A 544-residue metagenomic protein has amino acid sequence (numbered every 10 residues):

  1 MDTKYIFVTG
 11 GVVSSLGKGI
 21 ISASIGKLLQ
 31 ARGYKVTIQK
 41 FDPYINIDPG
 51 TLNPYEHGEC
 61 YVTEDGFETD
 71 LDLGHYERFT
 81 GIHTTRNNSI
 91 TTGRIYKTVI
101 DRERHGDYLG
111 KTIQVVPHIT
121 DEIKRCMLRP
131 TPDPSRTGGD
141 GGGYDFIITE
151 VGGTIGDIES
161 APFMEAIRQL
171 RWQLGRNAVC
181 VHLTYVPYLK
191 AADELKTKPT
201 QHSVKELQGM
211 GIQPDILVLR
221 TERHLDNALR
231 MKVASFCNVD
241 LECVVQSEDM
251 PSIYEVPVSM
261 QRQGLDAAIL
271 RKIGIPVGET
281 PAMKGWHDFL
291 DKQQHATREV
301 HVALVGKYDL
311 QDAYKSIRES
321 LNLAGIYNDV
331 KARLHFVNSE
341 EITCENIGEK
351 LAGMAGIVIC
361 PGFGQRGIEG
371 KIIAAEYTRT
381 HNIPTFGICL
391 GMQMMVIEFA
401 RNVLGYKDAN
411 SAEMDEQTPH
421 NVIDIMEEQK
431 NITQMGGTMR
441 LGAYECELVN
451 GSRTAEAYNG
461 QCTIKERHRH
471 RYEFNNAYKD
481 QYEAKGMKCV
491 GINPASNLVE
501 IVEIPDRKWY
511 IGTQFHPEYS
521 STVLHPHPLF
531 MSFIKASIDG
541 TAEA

Functional and structural regions predicted by a protein language model:
M1-A332, E340-G356, F363-G364, G370-Y377 (+3 more regions): Flexible phosphate-sensing "switch/lid" loops adjacent to ATP/NTP-binding sites across phosphate-transfer
G10, K40, T221, E248 (+12 more regions): Active-site proximal loops enriched in glycine and acidic residues that flank catalytic Cys/His/Asp and coordinate
L16-G19, A23-K27, A31, K350-E445 (+2 more regions): Cysteine-nucleophile active-site neighborhood
E56-E64, M250-Y254, I359, T380-F386 (+3 more regions): Short beta-alpha connecting loops at secondary-structure transitions that line or flank enzyme active sites
L109-T120, P361-I368, M439, A443-E445 (+1 more regions): Short acidic-aromatic active-site loops that bind/stabilize oxyanions
I216, G278-P281, F386-G387, I397 (+5 more regions): Acidic/polar loop patches that form or flank catalytic/metal-binding clefts of enzymes that bind anionic ligands
K292-A296, I347-E349, M414, M435-T438 (+2 more regions): Replace "in large, NTP-powered and nucleic-acid-processing enzymes" with "in large, NTP-powered factors and other
L441, E445, V449-A544: C-terminal and late-domain segments of enzyme folds
